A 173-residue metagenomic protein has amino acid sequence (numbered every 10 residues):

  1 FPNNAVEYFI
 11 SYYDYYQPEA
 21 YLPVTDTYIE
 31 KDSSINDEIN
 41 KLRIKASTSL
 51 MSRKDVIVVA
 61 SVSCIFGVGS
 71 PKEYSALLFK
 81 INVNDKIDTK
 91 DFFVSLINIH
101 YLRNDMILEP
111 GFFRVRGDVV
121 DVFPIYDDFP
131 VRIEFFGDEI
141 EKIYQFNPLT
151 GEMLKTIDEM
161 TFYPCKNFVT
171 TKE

Functional and structural regions predicted by a protein language model:
F1-E173: ASCE RecA-like P-loop NTPase motor cores that couple ATP hydrolysis to mechanical translocation on nucleic acids
